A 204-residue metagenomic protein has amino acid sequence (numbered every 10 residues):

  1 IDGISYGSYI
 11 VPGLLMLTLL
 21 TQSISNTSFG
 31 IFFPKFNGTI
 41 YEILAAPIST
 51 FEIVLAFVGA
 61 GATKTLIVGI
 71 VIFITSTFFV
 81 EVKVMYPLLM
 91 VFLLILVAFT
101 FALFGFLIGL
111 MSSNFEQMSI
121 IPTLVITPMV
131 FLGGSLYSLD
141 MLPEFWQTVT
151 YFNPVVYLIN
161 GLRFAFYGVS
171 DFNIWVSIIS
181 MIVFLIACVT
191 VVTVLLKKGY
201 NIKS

Functional and structural regions predicted by a protein language model:
I1-D2, T21, S28, S76-V84 (+3 more regions): Short helix-capping/hinge motifs at transmembrane helix termini and TM-loop junctions
D2-I10, F172-I178: Interfacial loop-to-helix junctions that mark the boundaries of transmembrane helices in multi-pass membrane
Y6-S76, G105, T123-L124, V130: Hydrophobic alpha-helical transmembrane segments of multi-pass membrane transport proteins
L17, F33, A46, T77 (+7 more regions): Transmembrane helix-loop junction
G30, T39-E42, A46, F51-E52 (+6 more regions): Residue-level recognition of specific faces of alpha-helices
T50-P122, T127, V169-T193: Alpha-helical transmembrane segments and their short interhelical loops
V80, V130-A187: Membrane-interfacial helix-loop-helix junctions in multi-pass membrane proteins
L196-S204: Short cytosolic juxtamembrane segments of multi-pass membrane proteins
